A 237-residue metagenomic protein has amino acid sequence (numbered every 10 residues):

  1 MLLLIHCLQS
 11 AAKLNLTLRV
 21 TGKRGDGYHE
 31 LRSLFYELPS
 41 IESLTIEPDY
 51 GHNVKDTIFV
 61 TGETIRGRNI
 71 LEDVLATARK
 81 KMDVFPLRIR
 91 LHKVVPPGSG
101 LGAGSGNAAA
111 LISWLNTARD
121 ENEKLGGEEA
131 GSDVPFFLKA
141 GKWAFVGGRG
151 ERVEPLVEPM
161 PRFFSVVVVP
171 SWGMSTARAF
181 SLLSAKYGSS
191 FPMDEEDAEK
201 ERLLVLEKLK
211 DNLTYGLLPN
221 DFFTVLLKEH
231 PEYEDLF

Functional and structural regions predicted by a protein language model:
L2-S99, N116-D120, E158-M160, V169-W172: ATP-binding N-lobe of GHMP and related small-molecule kinases
R24, H29, G100-A108, R149-G150: Gly/Ser/Thr-rich beta-alpha loop segments that engage phosphate groups in nucleotides
R32-F35, K124-G127, F237: Short amphipathic alpha-helical segments and helix-helix/interface helices
S43, K124, F164: Residues at the starts of beta-strands that form the adenosine-phosphate
K55-D56, K139-A140, A144-F237: Conserved, helical-rich catalytic subdomain that frames metal- and/or nucleotide-binding sites in enzyme alpha/beta
I70, N107, E232: Charged catalytic carboxylate motif
S99-K124, E128, F136-A140: DPxDG-like acidic metal-binding loop motif
